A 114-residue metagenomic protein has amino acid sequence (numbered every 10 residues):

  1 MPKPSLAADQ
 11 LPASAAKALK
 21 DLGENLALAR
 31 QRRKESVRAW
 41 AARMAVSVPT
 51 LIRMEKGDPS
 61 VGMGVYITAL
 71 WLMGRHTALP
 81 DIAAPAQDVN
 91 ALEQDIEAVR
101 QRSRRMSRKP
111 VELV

Functional and structural regions predicted by a protein language model:
M1-K20, I82-V114: N-terminal flexible/basic segments that precede or flank functional cores
E24, K34-E35, V61: Residue-level signal for the short linker/turn that defines the boundary of a DNA-recognition helix
N25-Q31, L92: Localized chelating/binding microdomains that coordinate divalent metal ions or stabilize phosphate-bearing
K34-I52: Short alpha-helical DNA-recognition segment
D58-W71: Short, basic-rich loop-to-helix N-cap that marks the start of a DNA-contacting helix
